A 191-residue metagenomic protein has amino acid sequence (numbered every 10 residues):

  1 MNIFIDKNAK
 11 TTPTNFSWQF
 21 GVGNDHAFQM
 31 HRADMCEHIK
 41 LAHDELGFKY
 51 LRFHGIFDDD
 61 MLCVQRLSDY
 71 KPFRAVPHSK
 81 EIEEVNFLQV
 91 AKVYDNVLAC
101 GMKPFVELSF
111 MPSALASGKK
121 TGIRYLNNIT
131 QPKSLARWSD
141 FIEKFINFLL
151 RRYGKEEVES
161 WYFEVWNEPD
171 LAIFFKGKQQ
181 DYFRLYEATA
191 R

Functional and structural regions predicted by a protein language model:
M1-Y162, Q180-R191: Non-catalytic accessory regions flanking glycosidase/transglycosidase catalytic cores in CAZymes
P169-I173: Aromatic- and kink-enriched transmembrane "portal" helix at the membrane-lumen/periplasm boundary that abuts
F174-Q179: Short, solvent-exposed loop/turn segments at secondary-structure boundaries
